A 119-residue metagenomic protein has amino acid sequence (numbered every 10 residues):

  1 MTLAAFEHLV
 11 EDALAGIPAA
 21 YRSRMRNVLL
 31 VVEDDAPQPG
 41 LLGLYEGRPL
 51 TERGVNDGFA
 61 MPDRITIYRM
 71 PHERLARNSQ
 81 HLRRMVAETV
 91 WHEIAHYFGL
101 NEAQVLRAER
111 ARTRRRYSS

Functional and structural regions predicted by a protein language model:
M1-D63, M70-R74: A metal-dependent hydrolase signature that marks the N-terminal structural subdomain at the beginning of catalytic folds
L9-D12, M85, T89: Amphipathic alpha-helical interaction/coupling elements
L44-A87, Y97-S119: Active-site scaffold of zinc-dependent metalloenzymes
E93: Walker B catalytic acidic pair
